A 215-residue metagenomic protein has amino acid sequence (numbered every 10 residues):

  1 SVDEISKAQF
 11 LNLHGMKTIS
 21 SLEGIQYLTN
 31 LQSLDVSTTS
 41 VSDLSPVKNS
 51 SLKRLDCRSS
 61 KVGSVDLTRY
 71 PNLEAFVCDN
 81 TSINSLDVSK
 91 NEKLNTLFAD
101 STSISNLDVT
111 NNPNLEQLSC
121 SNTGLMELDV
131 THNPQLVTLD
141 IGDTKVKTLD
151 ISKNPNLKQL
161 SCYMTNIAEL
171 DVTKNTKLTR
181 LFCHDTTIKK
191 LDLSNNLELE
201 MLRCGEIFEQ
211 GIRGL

Functional and structural regions predicted by a protein language model:
S1-S42, N49-K53: LRR N-terminal entry segment and analogous cap-like coil->beta motifs
E4, G15, G24-Y27, P46-N49 (+13 more regions): C-terminal capping segment of individual leucine-rich repeats
E4, L31, D43, N80-I83 (+6 more regions): Intrinsically disordered, low-complexity segments
Q9-H14, Q32-V36, K53-C57, E74-C78 (+6 more regions): Conserved hydrophobic beta-strand positions in leucine-rich repeat
L22-I25, S42-V47, V65, L86 (+6 more regions): Canonical leucine-rich repeat
L34, V88, V109, Q117-L118 (+9 more regions): Non-core capping and flanking segments associated with repeat-based/extracellular domains
